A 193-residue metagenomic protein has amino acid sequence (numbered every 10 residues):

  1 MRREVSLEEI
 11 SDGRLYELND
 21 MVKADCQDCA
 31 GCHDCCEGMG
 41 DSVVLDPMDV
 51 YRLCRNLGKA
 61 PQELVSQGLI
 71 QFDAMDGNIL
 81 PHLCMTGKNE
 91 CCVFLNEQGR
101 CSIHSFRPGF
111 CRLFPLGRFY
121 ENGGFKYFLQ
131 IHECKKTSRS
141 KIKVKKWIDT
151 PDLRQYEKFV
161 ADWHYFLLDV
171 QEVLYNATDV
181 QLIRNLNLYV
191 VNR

Functional and structural regions predicted by a protein language model:
M1-R193: Short loop/turn segments that flank or connect secondary-structure elements
